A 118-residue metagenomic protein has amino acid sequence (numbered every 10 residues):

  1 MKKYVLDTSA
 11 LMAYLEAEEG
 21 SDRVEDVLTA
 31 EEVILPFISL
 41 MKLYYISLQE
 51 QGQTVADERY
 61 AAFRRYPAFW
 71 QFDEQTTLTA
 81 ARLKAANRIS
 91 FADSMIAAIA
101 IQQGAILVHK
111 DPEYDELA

Functional and structural regions predicted by a protein language model:
M1-L35, S47-A61: Short, well-structured N-terminal submotif of metal-dependent ribonuclease cores
L6-D7, L35-F37, I89-S90, D111: Histidine- and aromatic-rich ligand-binding microenvironments
L11-M12, L40, T77, Y114-D115: A generic structural signal for short hydrophobic patches within well-formed alpha-helices
A17, K110-E113: Short, polar loop motifs at secondary-structure junctions
A68-K110: Active-site neighborhoods of divalent-metal-dependent phosphate/nucleic-acid chemistry enzymes
I99, D115-E116: Positions that flank functional sites
